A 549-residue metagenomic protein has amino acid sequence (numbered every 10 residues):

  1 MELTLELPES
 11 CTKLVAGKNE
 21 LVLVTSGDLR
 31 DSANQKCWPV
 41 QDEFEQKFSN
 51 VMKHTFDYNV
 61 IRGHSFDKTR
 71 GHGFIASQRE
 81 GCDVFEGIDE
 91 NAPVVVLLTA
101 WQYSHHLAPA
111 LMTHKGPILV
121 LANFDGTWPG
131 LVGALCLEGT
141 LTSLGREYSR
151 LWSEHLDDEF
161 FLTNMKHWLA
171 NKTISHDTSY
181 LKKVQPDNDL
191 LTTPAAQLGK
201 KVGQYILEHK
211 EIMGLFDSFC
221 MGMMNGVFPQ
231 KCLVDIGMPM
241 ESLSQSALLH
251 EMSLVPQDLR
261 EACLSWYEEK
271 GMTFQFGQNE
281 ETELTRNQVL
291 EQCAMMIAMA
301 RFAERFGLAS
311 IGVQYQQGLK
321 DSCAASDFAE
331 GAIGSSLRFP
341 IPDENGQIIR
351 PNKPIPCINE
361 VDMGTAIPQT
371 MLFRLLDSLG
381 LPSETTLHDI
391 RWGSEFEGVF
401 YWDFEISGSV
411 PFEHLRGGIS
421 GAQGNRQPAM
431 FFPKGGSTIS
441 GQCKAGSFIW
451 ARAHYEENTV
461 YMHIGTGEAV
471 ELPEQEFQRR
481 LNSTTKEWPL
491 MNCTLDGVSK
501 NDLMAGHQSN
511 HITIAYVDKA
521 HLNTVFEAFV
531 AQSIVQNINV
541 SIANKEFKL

Functional and structural regions predicted by a protein language model:
L3-L21, T25, K36-Q46, T99-W101 (+8 more regions): Anaerobic metallocofactor- and corrinoid-dependent redox/one-carbon enzyme cores, especially those from methanogenesis
K13, R30-R62: Low-complexity, highly charged intrinsically disordered N-terminal segments that act as targeting/localization
G17-L23, R30, F56-I61, D125-Q257: Cap/lid and interdomain-hinge subdomains that line or gate substrate/regulatory clefts in soluble alpha/beta enzymes
V22-G27, I61-R70, D83-F85, A92-T99 (+2 more regions): Short glycine-rich or small-residue beta-strand-to-loop segments that form or flank ligand, phosphate, metal/Fe-S
H54-G87, H250-R260: N-terminal beta-loop-helix "entrance" segment that forms/cooperates in small-molecule cofactor or anionic ligand
R62, V96-L97, L119-V120, R150-L151 (+4 more regions): A structural signal for short, well-ordered beta-strand segments and their strand-loop junctions that often border
I75-A92, I297-R305: Short, well-structured alpha-helical segments in soluble
H106-L111, F228-P229: A short acidic, amphipathic alpha-helical/loop segment
